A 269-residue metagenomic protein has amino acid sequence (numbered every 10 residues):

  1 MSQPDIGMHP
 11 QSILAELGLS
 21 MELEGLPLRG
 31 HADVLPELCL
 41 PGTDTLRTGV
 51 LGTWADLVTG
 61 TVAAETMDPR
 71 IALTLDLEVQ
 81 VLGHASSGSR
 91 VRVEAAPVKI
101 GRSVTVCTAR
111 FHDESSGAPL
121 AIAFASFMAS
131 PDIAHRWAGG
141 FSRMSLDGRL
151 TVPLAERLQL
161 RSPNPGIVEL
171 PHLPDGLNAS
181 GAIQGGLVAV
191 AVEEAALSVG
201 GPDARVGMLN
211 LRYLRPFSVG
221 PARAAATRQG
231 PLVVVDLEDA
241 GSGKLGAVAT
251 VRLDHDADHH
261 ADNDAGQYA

Functional and structural regions predicted by a protein language model:
M1-A269: Terminal targeting signals and extreme-terminal segments of soluble enzymes
